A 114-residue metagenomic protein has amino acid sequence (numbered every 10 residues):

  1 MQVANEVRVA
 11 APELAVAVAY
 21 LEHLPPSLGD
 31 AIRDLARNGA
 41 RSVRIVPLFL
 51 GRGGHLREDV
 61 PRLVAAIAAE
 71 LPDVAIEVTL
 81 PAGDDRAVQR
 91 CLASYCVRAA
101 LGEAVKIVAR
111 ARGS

Functional and structural regions predicted by a protein language model:
M1-S114: Active-site-proximal alpha-helix that buttresses catalytic centers in soluble enzyme cores
